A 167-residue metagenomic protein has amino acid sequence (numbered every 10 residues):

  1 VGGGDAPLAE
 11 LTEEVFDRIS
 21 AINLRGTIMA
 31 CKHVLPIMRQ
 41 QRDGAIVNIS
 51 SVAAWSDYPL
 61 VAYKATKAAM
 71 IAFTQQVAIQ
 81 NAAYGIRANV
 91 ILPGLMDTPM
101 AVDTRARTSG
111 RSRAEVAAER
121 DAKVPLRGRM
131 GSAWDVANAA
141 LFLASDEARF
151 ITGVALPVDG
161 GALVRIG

Functional and structural regions predicted by a protein language model:
G4-L8, T12-D17, I46, R120-D121: Substrate-binding pocket helix/loop in short-chain dehydrogenase/reductase
D5, L141, T152-G167: Short C-terminal tail/terminal secondary-structure segment of NAD(P)H-dependent dehydrogenase/reductase domains
C31-K32, Q75: A short, exposed helix-loop element centered on a Lys and neighboring polar residues
V47-A69, T74-Q75, I79-A83, L95-M96: Catalytic loop of short-chain dehydrogenase/reductase
A82, R87, I151-G153: Short, small/polar-rich loop/turn modules that mediate ligand/substrate recognition or access, typified
P93-D103, R107: Short, flexible catalytic-loop segment of classical short-chain dehydrogenase/reductase
R111-D135: Catalytic Tyr-x(3-8)-Lys segment
